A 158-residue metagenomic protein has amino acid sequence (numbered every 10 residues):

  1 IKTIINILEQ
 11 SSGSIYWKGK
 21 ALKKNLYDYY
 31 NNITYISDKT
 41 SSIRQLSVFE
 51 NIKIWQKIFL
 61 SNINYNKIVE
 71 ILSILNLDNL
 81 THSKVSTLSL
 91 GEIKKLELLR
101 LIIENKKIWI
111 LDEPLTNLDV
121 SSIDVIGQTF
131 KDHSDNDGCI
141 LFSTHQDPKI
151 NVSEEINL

Functional and structural regions predicted by a protein language model:
I5: Helix-to-loop junction immediately C-terminal to a conserved catalytic motif
G13-K24, D28-Y29: Conserved ABC transporter NBD signature motif
K39, R44-L60, K67: Q-loop/switch helix immediately C-terminal to the Walker
K53, I63-L80: Conserved ABC ATPase "signature" region
K84-I93: Conserved ABC ATPase signature
L98, D137: Hydrophobic anchor residue at the start of the ABC signature
W109-E113: Catalytic Walker B motif of ABC-type/P-loop ATPase nucleotide-binding domains
